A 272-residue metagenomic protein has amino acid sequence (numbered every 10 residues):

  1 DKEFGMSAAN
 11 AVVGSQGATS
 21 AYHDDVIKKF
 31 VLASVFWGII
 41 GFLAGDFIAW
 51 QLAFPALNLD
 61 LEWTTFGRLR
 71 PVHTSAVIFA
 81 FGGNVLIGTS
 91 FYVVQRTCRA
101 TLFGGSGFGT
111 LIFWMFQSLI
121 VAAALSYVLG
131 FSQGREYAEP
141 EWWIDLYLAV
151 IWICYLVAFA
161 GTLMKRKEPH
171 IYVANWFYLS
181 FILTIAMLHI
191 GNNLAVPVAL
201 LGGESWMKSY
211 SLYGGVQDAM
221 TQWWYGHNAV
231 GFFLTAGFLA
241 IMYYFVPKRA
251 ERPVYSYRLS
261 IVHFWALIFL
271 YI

Functional and structural regions predicted by a protein language model:
D1-V31, A56-W63, E204-D218: Extramembrane terminal tails and long inter-domain/linker segments of multi-pass membrane proteins
V12-H23, L156-Y172: Cytoplasmic juxtamembrane interface segments
K28-F131, W142-M164, N175-G203, W223-R249 (+1 more regions): Hydrophobic cores of alpha-helical transmembrane segments in multi-pass integral membrane proteins
Q217-T221, E251: Functional cores that coordinate and move charged inorganic groups
